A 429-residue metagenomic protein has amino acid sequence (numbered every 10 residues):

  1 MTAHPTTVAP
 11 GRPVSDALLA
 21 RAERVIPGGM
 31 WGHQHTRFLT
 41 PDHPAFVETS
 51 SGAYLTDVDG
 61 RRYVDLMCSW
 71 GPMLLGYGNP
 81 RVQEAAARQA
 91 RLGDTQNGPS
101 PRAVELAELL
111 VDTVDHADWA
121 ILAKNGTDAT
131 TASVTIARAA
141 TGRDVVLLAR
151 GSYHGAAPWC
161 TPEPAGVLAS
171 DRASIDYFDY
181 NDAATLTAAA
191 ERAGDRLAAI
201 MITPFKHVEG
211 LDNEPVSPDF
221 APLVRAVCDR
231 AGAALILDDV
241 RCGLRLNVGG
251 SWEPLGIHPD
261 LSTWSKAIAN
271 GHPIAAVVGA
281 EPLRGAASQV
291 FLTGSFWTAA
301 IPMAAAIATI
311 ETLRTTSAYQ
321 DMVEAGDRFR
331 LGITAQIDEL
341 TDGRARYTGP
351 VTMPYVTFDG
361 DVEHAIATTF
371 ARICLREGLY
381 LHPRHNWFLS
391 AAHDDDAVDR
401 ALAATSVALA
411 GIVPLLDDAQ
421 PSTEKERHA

Functional and structural regions predicted by a protein language model:
T2-T49: Active-site-adjacent loop/helix segments that line or gate small-molecule/cofactor pockets in enzymes
R62-A140: Glycine-rich loop-to-alpha-helix module at the N-terminal edge of alpha/beta enzyme cores
E105-I202, K206, D327: PLP-dependent aspartate aminotransferase-fold enzymes
F205-A231: Active-site core of PLP-dependent enzymes with the aminotransferase class I/II
G256-A287, T298-A305: Active-site PLP attachment segment
T309-T334: Structural signature of PLP-dependent enzymes
R314-T316, R376-A429: PLP-dependent enzyme catalytic core of the Aspartate aminotransferase-like
D327-L331, I337-R372, H393: Conserved PLP-binding catalytic core of the aspartate aminotransferase-like
